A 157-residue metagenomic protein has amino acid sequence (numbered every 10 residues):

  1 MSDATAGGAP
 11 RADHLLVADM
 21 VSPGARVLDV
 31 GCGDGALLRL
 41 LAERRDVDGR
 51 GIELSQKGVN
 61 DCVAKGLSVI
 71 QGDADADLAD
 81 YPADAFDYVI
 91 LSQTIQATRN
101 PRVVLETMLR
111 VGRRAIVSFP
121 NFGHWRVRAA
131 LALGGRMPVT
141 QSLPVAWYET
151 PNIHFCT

Functional and structural regions predicted by a protein language model:
G8-G24: Conserved alpha-helix/loop element of class I SAM-dependent methyltransferases that forms part of the SAM/SAH-binding
A25-G33: Conserved class I S-adenosyl-L-methionine
G35-R39: Glycine-rich SAM-binding Motif I of class I
L40-D77: Class I SAM-dependent methyltransferase SAM/SAH-binding core
D77-A83: Short conserved loop adjoining the S-adenosyl-L-methionine
Y88-R99: A short SAM/SAH-binding and catalytic strip from SAM-dependent methyltransferases
R102-R110, R114-T157: S-adenosyl-L-methionine-dependent methyltransferase catalytic module, highlighting the catalytic core
